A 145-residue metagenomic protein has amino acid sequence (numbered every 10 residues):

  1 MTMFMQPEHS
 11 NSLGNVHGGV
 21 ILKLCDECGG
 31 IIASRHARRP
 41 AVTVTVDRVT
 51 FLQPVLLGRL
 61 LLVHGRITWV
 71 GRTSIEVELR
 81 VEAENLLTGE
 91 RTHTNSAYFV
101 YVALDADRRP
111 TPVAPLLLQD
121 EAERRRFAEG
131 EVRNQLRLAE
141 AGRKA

Functional and structural regions predicted by a protein language model:
M1-P7: Short amphipathic
E8, S12, A106: Short, ordered coil/turn segments that flank beta-strands lining enzyme active or ligand-binding pockets
N15-K23: Short, conserved micro-motifs enriched in small and acidic residues
V16, E27-V70, S74-I75, T92-N95: Hydrophobic beta-strand-centered segment that forms part of the acyl-chain substrate-binding groove
L56-L60, T68-A145: HotDog/MaoC-like acyl-thioester-processing domains
